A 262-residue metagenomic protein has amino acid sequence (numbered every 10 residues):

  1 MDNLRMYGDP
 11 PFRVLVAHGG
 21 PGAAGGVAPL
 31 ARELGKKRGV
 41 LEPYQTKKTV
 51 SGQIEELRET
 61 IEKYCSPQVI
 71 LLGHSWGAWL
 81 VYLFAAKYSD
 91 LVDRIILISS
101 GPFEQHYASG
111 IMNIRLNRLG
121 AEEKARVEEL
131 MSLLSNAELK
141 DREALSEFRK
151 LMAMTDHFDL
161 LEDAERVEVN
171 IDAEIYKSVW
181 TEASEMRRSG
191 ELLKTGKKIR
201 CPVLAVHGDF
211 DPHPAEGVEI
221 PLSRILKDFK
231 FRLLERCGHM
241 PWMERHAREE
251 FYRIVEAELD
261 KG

Functional and structural regions predicted by a protein language model:
D2-V50: Conserved HGGG/HGGXW glycine-rich cap/lid loop of the alpha/beta-hydrolase fold
L41-W76, K87, F251: Active-site loop/oxyanion-hole signature of alpha/beta-hydrolase fold enzymes
Q68-I111: Conserved hydrolase catalytic core segment
I96-L133: Flexible "cap/lid" loop of the alpha/beta hydrolase fold
E128-K194, C201: Alpha/beta-hydrolase
I199, A205-H207: Short beta-strand/loop motif that positions the catalytic acidic residue of the alpha/beta-hydrolase fold
P212-V218: Conserved alpha/beta-hydrolase "acid-adjacent" motif
C237-R248: Catalytic histidine-centered segment of alpha/beta-hydrolase-like enzymes
